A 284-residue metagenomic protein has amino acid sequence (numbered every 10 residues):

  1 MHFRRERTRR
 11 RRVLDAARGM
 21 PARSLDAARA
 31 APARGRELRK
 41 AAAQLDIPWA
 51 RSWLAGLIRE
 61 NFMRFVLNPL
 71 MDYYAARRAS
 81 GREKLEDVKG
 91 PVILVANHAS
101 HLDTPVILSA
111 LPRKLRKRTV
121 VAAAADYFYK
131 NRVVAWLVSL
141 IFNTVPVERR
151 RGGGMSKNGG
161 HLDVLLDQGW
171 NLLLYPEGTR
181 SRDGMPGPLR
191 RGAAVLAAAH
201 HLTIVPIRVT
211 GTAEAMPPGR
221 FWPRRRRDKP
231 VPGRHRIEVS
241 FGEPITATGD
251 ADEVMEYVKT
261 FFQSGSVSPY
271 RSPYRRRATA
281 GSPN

Functional and structural regions predicted by a protein language model:
M1-V106, K117-T119, K130-V133, L140-N143 (+1 more regions): Membrane-anchoring hydrophobic helices of lipid-metabolizing enzymes
Y73-S80, S156, G187, W222-R224: Short gly/ser/thr-rich secondary-structure transition/capping motifs
A79-S80, V145-R149, A247: Short acidic-hydrophobic, aromatic-tinged amphipathic segments that line or gate anion-handling sites
P91-I93, G169-Y175: Residue-level preference for the first positions of well-ordered beta-strands
R113-L115: Short helix-capping segments at alpha-helix termini
K117, V133-S139, W170-N171, R182-E253: A cross-family acyltransferase "interaction/gating" segment
V120-D126: Short internal beta-strands
S156-V164: TIR-domain catalytic/interaction hotspot
